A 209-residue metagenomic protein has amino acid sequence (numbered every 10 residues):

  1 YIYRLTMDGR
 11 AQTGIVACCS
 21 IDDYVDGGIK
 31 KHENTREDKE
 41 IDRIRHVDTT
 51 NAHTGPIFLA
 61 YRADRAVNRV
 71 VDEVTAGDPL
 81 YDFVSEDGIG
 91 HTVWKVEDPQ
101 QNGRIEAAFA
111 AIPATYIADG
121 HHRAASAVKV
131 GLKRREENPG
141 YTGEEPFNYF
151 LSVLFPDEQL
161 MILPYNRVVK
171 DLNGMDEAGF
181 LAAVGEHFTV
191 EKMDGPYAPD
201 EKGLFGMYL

Functional and structural regions predicted by a protein language model:
Y1-L209: Surface-exposed, charge/polar-rich loops and edge strands
